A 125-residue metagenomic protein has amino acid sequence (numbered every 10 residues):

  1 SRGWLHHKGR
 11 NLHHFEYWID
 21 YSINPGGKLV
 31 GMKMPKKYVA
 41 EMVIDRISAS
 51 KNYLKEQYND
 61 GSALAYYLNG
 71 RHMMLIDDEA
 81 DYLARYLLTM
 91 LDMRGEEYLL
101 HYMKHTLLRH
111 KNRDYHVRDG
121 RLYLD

Functional and structural regions predicted by a protein language model:
S1-L87: Divalent metal-dependent catalytic cores for phosphoryl transfer on phosphate-bearing substrates
G70-D125: Charged phosphate-binding loop/patch that engages nucleotide di/tri-phosphates or the phosphate backbone of nucleic
